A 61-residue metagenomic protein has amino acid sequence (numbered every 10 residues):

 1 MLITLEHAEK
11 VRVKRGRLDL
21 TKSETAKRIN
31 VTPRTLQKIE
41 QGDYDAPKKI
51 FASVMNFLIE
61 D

Functional and structural regions predicted by a protein language model:
M1-R17: A short, Lys/Arg-rich alpha-helix, primarily the initiator
L2, L36, A52-N56: Intrinsically disordered, low-complexity regions
K10, T21, P47-I50: Residues that mark the N-terminal boundary/hinge immediately upstream of a DNA-recognition element
R15, A26, M55: The alpha-helix within a helix-turn-helix
D19-Q37: Short alpha-helical DNA-recognition segment
N30, P47-D61: DNA major-groove recognition helix of helix-turn-helix/homeodomain DNA-binding modules
